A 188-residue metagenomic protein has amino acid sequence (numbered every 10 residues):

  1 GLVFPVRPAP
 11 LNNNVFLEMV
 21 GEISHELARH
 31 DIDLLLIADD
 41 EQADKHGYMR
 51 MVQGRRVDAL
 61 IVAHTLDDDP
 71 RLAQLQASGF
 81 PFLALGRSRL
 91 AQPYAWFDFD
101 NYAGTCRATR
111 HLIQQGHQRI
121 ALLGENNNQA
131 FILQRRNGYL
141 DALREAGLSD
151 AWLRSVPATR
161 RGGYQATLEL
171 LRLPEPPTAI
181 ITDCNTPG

Functional and structural regions predicted by a protein language model:
G1-A9, R119-N126: Short beta-strand segments enriched in small/hydrophobic residues
L2-R110, L170-R172: Alpha-helical recognition/docking segments in bacterial nutrient-uptake and carbohydrate-utilization systems
E22-H30, Q76-A84, S88-G188: Bacterial carbohydrate/catabolite-sensing allosteric modules
